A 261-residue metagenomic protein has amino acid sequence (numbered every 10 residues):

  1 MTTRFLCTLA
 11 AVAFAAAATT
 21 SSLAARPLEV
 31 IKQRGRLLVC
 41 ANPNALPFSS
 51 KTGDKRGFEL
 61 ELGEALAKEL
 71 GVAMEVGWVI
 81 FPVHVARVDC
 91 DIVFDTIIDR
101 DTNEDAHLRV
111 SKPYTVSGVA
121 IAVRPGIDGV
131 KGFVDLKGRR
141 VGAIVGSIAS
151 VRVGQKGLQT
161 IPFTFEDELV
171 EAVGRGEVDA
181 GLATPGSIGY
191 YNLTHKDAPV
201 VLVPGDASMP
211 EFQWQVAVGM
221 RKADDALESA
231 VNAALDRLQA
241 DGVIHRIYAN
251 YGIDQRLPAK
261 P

Functional and structural regions predicted by a protein language model:
M1-F5: Positively charged n-region of N-terminal signal peptides that target proteins for export
T8-A18: Bacterial N-terminal signal peptides
A24-I97: Extracytoplasmic small-molecule ligand-binding "clamshell" domains of the periplasmic binding protein/Venus flytrap
L38-L46, K55-L70, I98-D99, G118-L169 (+2 more regions): Bilobed "Venus flytrap"/periplasmic-binding protein-like clamshell domains and structurally analogous long
C40-A45, G77-P82, D91-D101, I144-I148 (+4 more regions): Beta->alpha turn/N-cap motifs
N42-P43, T115-V123, P185, N192-N232 (+2 more regions): Periplasmic-binding protein-like
L60-E69, I127, V134, R139-R140 (+2 more regions): Extended ligand-binding regions for polar small-molecule ligands
E64, K68, A73-D135, P204-E211: Acidic, polar ligand-binding/catalytic clefts
